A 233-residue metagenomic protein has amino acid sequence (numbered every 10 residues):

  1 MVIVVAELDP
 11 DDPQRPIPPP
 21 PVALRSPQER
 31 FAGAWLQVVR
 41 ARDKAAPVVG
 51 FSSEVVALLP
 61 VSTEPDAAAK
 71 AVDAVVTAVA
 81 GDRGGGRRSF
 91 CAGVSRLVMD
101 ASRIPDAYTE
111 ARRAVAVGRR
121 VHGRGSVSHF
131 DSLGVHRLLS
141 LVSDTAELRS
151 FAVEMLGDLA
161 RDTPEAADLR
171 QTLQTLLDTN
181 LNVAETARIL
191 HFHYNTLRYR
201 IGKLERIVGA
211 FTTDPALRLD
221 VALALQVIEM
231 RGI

Functional and structural regions predicted by a protein language model:
M1-I233: Cytosolic nucleotide-utilizing catalytic cores of signal-transduction proteins
